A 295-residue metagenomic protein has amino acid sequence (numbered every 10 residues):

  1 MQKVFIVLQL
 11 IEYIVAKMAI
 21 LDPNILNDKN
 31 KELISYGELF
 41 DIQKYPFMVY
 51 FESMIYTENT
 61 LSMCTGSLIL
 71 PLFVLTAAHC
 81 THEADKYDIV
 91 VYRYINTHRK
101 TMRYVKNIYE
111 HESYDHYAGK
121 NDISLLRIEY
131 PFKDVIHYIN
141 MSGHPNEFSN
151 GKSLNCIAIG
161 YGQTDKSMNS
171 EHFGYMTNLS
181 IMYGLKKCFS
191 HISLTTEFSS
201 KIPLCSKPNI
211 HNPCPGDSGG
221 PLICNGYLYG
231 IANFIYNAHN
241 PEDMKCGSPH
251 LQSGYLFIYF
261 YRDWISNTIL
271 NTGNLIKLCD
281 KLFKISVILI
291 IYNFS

Functional and structural regions predicted by a protein language model:
Q2-L75, A84, V90-Y92, F189 (+2 more regions): Protease-domain processing segments flanking chymotrypsin-fold serine proteases, especially trypsin-like
K17, T65-T81, N178, S218-K284 (+1 more regions): C-terminal subregion of chymotrypsin/trypsin-like serine protease catalytic domains
K31-Q43, D88-D134, H144-N146, Q163-D165 (+1 more regions): Conserved catalytic-core segment of clan PA serine endopeptidases
F40-K44, L68, H82, H116-K120 (+4 more regions): Extracellular/periplasmic catalytic domains that process cell-envelope and extracellular macromolecules
K44-S62, K133-Y138, Y183-S218, Y229-I231 (+1 more regions): Active-site region of chymotrypsin-like
H79-H82, Y94-N96, E129-D134, G162-D165 (+5 more regions): Acidic glycine-/aspartate-rich tracts in secreted/extracellular proteins
H82, A158-G160, S190, K207 (+3 more regions): Disulfide-rich extracellular modules and peptides
I123-E129, D134-K207: Chymotrypsin/trypsin-fold serine protease catalytic domain
